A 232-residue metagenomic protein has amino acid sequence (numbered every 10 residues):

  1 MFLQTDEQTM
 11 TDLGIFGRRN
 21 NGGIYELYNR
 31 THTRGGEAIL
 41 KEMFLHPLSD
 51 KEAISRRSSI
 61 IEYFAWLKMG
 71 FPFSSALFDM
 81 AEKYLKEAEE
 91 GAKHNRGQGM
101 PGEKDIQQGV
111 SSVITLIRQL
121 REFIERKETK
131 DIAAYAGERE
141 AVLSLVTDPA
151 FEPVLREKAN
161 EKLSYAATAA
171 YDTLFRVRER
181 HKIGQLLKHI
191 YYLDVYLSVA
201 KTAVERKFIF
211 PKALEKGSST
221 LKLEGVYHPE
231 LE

Functional and structural regions predicted by a protein language model:
M1-E232: Alpha-helical coupling/stalk and coiled-coil linker elements that connect catalytic or binding modules and transmit
